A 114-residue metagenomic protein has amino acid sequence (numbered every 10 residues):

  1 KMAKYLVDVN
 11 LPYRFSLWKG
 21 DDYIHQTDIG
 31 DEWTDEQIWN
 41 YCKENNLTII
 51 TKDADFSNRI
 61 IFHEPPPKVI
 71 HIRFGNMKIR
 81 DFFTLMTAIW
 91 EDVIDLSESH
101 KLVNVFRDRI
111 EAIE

Functional and structural regions predicted by a protein language model:
K1, D92-E114: Charged phosphate-binding loop/patch that engages nucleotide di/tri-phosphates or the phosphate backbone of nucleic
A3-T48: N-terminal first-folded block
I24, I50, I70-I72, V103: Hydrophobic/aromatic beta-strand patches that form the interior of the parallel beta-sheet core in alpha/beta enzyme
I29-Q37, A54, M77-D81: Residues at secondary-structure transition points
Q37, A88-D92: Ribonuclease/tRNase effector modules and their secretory precursors
N46-I60: Acidic, metal-binding active-site segment of PIN/NYN-like and related structure-specific nucleases
S57-I89: Mid-chain, well-packed structural core segment of small domains
